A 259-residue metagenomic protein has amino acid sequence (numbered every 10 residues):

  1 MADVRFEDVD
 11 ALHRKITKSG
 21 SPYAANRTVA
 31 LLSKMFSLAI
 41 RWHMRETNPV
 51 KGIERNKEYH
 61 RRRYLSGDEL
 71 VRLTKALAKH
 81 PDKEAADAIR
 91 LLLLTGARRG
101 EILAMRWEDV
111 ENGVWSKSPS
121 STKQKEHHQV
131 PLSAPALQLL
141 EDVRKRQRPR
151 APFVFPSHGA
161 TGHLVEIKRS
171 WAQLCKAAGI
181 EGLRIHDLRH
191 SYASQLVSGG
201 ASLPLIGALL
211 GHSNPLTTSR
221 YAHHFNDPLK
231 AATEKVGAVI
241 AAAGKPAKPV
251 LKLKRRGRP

Functional and structural regions predicted by a protein language model:
M1-H13, E58, R62, I185-H186: A Lys/Arg-rich helix-loop hairpin that forms a DNA/phosphate-binding surface
V4, A85, E181-G200: Short basic/aromatic active-site micro-motif
S19-L31, R41-A104, T122-H127, Q147-R150 (+1 more regions): Basic, Lys/Arg- and aromatic-enriched nucleic-acid-binding interface segment
Y23, R41, R90, L94-E101 (+3 more regions): C-terminal catalytic core of tyrosine-transesterase DNA break-rejoin enzymes
T47, E108-S116, E181-G182, A201-R220 (+3 more regions): Short, polar N-cap/turn motifs at the start of nucleic acid-interacting alpha helices
N56-K57, Y64, K117-K125, L210-K235: Catalytic-site neighborhood detector that most strongly recognizes the C-terminal catalytic loop/helix of tyrosine
D68-V71, S121, P131-E181, P259: Active-site/catalytic core of tyrosine-dependent DNA strand-transfer enzymes
K75, A136-Q138, D142-A151, P156-T161 (+3 more regions): C-terminal secondary-structure termini that scaffold catalytic or DNA-interacting sites
